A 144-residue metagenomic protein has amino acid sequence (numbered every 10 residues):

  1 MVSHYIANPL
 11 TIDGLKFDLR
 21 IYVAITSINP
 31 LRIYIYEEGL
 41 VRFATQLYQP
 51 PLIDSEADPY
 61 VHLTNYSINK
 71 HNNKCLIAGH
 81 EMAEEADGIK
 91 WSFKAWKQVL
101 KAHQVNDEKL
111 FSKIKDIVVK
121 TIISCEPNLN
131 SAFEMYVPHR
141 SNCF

Functional and structural regions predicted by a protein language model:
M1-F144: Catalytic core of tubulin tyrosine ligase-like
